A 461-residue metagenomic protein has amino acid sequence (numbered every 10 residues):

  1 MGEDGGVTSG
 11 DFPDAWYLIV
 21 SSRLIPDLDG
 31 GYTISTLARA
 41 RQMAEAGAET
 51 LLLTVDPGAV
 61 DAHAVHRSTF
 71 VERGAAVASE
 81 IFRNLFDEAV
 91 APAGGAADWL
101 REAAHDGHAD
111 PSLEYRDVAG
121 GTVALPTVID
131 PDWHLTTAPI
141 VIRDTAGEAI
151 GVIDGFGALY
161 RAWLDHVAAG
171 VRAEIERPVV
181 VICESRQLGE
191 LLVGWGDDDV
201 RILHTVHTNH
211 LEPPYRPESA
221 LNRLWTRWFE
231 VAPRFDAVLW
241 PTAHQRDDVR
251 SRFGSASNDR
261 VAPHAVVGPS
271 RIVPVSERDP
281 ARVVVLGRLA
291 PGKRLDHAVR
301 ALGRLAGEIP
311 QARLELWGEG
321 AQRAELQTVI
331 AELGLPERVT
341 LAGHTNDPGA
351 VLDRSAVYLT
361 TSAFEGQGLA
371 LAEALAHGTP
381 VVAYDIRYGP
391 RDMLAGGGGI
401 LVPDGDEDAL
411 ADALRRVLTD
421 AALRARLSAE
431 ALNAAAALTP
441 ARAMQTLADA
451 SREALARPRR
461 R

Functional and structural regions predicted by a protein language model:
A168-A169, N209, P217-V238: Membrane-proximal helix-turn-helix segments that form the acceptor-binding/catalytic region of lipid-linked
H244, H264-A265: Carbohydrate-associated surface elements
P274-L302: Conserved donor-binding/catalytic core segment of Leloir-type glycosyltransferases
V283, A298-L302, L314, L410 (+1 more regions): A structural motif in glycosyltransferase catalytic domains
H344, A363: Aromatic "clamp/platform" in nucleotide-sugar-dependent glycosyltransferases that forms part of the donor/acceptor
V351, R416, L423-A437, Q445-D449: A short, well-ordered alpha-helix in the C-terminal region of glycosyltransferases
P380-A383: Short hydrophobic beta-strand element within catalytic cores of glycosyltransferases and related nucleotide-activated
G396, I400-D408, R416-A422, A436: Conserved acidic donor-binding segment of nucleotide-sugar-dependent glycosyltransferases
